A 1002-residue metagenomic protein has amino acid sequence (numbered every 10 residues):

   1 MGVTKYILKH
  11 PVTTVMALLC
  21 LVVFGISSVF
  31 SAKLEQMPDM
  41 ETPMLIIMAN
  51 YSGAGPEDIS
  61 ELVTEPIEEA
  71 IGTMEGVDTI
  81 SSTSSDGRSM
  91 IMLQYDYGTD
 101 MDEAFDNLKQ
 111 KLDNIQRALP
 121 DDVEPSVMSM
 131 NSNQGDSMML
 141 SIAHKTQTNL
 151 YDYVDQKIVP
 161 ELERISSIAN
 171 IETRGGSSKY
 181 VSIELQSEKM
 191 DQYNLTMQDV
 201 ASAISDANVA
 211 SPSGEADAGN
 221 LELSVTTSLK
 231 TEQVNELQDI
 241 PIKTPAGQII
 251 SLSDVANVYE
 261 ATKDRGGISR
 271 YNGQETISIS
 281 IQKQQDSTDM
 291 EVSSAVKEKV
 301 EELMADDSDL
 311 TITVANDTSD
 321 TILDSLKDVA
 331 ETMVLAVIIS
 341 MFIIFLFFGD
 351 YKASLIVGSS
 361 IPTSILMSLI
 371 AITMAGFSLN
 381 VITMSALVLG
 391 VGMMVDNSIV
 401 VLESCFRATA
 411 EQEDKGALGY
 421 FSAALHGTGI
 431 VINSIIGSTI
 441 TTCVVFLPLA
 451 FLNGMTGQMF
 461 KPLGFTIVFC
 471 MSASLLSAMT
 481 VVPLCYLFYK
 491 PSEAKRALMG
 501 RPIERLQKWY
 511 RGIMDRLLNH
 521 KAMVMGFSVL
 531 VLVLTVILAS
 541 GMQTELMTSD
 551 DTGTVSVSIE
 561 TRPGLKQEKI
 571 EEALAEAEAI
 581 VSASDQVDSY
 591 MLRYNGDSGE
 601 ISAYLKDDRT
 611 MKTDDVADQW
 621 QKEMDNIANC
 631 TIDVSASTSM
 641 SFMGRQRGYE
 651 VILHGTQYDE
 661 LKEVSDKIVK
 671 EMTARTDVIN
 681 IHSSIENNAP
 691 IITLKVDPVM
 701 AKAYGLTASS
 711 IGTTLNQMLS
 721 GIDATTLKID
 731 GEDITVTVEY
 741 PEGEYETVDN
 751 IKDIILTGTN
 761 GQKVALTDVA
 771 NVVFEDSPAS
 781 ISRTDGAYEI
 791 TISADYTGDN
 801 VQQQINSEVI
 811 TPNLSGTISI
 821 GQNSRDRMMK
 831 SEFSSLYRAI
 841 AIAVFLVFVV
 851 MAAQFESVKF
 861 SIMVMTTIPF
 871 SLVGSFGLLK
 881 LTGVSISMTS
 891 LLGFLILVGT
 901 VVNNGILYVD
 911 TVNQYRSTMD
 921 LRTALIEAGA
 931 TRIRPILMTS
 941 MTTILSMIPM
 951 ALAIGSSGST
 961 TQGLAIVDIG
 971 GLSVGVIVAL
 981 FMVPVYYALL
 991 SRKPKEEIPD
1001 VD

Functional and structural regions predicted by a protein language model:
M1-L34, G429-V431, L452, L484 (+1 more regions): Signature of alpha-helical transmembrane segments and their immediate interfacial
Y6, M37, M48-N50, M90 (+9 more regions): Extracytoplasmic/periplasmic membrane-proximal domains and adjacent transmembrane bundles of envelope biogenesis
V12, L19-D58, T99, D113-D122 (+7 more regions): Transmembrane helices with small-residue packing motifs
G25-F30, I312, I339-F347, Y351-R407 (+5 more regions): Hydrophobic transmembrane alpha-helices and their membrane-interface caps in long multi-pass transport proteins
E35-L45, S81-G87, D122-H144, E172-S178 (+10 more regions): Flexible hinge/switch segments at interdomain interfaces of large molecular machines
S60-M130, K189-V209, K230, K569-R647 (+1 more regions): Solvent-exposed, membrane-proximal periplasmic/extracellular interface segments of envelope transport and secretion
A315, I322, L326, L402 (+4 more regions): Helix-loop junctions and hydrophobic alpha-helical segments within the transmembrane domains of large membrane
V391-C405, V431-F451, Q458-A497, I601 (+4 more regions): Transmembrane alpha-helices and their membrane-interface boundaries in multi-pass membrane transporters and channels
